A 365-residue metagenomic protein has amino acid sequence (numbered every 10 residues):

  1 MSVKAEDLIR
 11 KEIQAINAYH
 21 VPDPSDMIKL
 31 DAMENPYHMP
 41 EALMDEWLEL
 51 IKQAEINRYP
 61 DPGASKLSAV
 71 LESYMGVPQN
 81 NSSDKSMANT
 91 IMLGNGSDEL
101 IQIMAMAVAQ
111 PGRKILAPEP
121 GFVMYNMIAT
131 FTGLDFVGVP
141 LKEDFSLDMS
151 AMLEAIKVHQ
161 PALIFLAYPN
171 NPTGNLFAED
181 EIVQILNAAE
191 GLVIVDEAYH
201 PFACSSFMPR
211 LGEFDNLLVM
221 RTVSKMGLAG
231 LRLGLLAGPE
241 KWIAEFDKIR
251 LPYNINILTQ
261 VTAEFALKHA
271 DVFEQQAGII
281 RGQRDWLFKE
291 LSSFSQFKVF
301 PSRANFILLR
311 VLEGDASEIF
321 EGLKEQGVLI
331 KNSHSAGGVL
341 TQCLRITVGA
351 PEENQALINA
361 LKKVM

Functional and structural regions predicted by a protein language model:
S2-G96, I103: N-terminal small-domain helix-loop-helix segment of the aminotransferase-like
S86, A107-L166: PLP-dependent aminotransferase-like
M92, G96-A109, N170, L186 (+3 more regions): Glycine/small-residue-rich loop that forms an oxyanion/phosphate-binding "nest" at active or ligand-binding sites
E143-E197: Active-site phosphate-binding strand-loop segment of PLP-dependent enzymes
N216-S293, F297-F300: PLP-dependent aminotransferase class I/II
R281, F294-Q326: Conserved PLP-binding catalytic core of the aspartate aminotransferase-like
E325-Q326, S335-M365: PLP-dependent enzyme catalytic core of the Aspartate aminotransferase-like
